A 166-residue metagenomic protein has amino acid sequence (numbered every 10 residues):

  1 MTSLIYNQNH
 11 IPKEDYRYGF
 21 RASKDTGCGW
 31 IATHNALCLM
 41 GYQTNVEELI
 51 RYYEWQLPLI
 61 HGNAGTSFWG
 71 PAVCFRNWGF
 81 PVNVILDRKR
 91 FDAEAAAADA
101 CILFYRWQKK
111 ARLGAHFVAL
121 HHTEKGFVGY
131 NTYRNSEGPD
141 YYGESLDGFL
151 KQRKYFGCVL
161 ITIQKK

Functional and structural regions predicted by a protein language model:
M1-I5, N9, A96-A98, H121-K166: Noncatalytic regulatory segments and standalone regulatory/sensor domains
M1-I60: Active-site-adjacent structural segments surrounding the nucleophilic cysteine of cysteine proteases and isopeptidases
W30, A64-F68, R153: A structural signal for well-ordered alpha-helical scaffolds and beta->alpha junctions
Y42, F80-N83, A100: Short aromatic/hydrophobic-glycine micro-motifs
L59-K89: Helix-adjacent hinge/juxtasegments
I85-T132, K165: Active-site-adjacent substructure of cysteine-protease-like catalytic cores
